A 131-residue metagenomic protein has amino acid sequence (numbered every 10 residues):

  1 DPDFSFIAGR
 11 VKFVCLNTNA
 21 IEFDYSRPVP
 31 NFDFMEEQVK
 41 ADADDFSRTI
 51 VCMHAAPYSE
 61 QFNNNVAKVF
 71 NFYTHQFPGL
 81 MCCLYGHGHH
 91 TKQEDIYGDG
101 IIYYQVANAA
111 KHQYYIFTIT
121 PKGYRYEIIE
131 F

Functional and structural regions predicted by a protein language model:
D1-K40, D44-F46, K68-L80, H90-I128: Extended active-site neighborhood of metal-dependent phosphoesterases/phosphodiesterases
F23-S26, P57-N64: Acidic-and-aromatic substrate-binding clefts and catalytic sites of carbohydrate-active enzymes
V39-E60: Short acidic, glycine-rich surface-loop motifs adjacent to enzyme active sites
C52, I128-F131: Short, solvent-exposed aromatic-acidic interface loops
C52-P57, M81-T91: Histidine-centered catalytic micro-motifs
